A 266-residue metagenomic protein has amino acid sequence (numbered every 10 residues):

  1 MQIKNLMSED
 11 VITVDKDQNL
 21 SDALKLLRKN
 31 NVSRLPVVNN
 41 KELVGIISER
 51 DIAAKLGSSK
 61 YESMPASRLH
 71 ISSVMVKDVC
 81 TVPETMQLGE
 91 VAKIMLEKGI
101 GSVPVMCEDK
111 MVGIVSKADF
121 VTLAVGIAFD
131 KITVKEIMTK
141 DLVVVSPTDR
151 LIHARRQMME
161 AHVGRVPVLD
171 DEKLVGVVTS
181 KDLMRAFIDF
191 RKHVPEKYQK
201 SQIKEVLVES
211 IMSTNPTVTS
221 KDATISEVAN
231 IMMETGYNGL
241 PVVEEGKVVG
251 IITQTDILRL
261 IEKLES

Functional and structural regions predicted by a protein language model:
M1-D10, S48-D78, A92-K93, S116-V143 (+5 more regions): Tandem CBS (Bateman) regulatory domains
V14-N31, V38, T81-G99, M106 (+6 more regions): The conserved cystathionine-beta-synthase
L27, L35-R50, M95, V103-A118 (+4 more regions): A glycine-centered beta-loop-beta connector
E42, M64, D78-T81, T85: Short gly/ser-rich anion-binding loops that grip negatively charged ligand groups
